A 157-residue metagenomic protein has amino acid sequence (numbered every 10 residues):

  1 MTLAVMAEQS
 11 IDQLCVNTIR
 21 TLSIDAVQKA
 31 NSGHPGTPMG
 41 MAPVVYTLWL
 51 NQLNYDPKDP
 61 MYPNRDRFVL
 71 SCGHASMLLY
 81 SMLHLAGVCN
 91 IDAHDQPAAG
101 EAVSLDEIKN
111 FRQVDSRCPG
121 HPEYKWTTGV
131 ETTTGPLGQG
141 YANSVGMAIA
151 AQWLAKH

Functional and structural regions predicted by a protein language model:
M1-D12: Basic/polar N-terminal segments that are highly enriched at the extreme N-terminus, encompassing both cleavable
M6-A7, Q28, V130-E131: Short coil/turn segments at secondary-structure junctions
I11, C15, G36-T37, S71-C72 (+1 more regions): Secondary-structure capping and boundary motifs in well-ordered enzyme cores
Q13-I19, R117-P119: Short hydrophobic/aromatic-rich motifs at helix boundaries and adjacent loops
V16-S32: N-terminal capping segment at the start of a domain
G33-T37, P60: Short, surface-exposed helix-loop/turn micro-motifs enriched in polar/charged residues
M41-H157: Cofactor-binding active-site loop characterized by glycine-rich and histidine/acidic residues
